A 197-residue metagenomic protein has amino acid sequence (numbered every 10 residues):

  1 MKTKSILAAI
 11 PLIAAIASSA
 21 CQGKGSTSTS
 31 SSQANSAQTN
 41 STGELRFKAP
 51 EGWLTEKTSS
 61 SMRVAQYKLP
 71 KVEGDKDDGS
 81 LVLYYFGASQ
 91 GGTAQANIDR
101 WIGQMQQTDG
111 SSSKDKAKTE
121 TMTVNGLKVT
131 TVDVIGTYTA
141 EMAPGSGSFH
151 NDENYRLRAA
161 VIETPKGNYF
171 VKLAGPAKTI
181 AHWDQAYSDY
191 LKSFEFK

Functional and structural regions predicted by a protein language model:
M1-I10: Bacterial N-terminal signal peptides that target proteins for export
A17-A20: C-terminal motif of bacterial Sec signal peptides marking the signal peptidase cleavage site
Q22-K24: Bacterial signal peptide processing site
T27-A65, D99, S113, K197: N-terminal "mature-domain start" segment
A49-T108: Secretory pathway targeting signatures of secreted, lumenal, and periplasmic proteins
W53, P165-K197: Surface-exposed amphipathic alpha-helical segments
V82-G91, K118, K172-A181: Second-shell loop/turn segments in exported
I98-I162: Signature of long, low-cysteine stretches enriched in small and polar/charged residues
